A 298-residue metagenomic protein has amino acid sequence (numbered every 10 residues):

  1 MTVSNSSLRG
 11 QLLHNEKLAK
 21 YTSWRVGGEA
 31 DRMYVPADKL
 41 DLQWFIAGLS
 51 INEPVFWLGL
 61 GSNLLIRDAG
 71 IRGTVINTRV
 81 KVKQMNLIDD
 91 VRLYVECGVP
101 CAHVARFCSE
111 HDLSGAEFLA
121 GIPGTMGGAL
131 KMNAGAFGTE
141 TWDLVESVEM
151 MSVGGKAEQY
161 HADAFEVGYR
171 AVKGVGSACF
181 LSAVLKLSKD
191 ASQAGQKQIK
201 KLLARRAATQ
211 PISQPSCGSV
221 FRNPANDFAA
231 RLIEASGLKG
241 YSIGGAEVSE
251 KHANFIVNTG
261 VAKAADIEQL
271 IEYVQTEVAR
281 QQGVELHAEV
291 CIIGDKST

Functional and structural regions predicted by a protein language model:
M1-M126: Anion-binding (especially nucleotide phosphate/pyrophosphate-binding) glycine-rich loop and adjoining beta-alpha core
L13-H14, K20, L64, M151-E277 (+1 more regions): Phosphate/pyrophosphate- and phosphate-bearing ligand-binding catalytic cores of soluble enzymes
R25, Y94-E96, E117, K131 (+4 more regions): Conserved beta-strand segments that form the floor/walls of ligand-binding pockets within enzyme and binding domains
G27, Y34-K39, L65-K83, K131-A162 (+1 more regions): Structural signature of FAD isoalloxazine-binding scaffolds in flavoprotein oxidoreductases
E29, G61-L65, P100, I122-L130 (+5 more regions): Gly/Ser/Thr-rich beta-alpha loop segments that engage phosphate groups in nucleotides
I51, L58-L60, L144, Q214-P215 (+1 more regions): Short, basic and Ser/Thr-rich N-terminal targeting/leader segments
V99-A102, M132-A134, D163-V167: Short acidic (Asp/Glu) patches
S109-E146, S216: A gly/ser-rich beta-alpha-beta helix-loop segment of oxidoreductase catalytic cores
